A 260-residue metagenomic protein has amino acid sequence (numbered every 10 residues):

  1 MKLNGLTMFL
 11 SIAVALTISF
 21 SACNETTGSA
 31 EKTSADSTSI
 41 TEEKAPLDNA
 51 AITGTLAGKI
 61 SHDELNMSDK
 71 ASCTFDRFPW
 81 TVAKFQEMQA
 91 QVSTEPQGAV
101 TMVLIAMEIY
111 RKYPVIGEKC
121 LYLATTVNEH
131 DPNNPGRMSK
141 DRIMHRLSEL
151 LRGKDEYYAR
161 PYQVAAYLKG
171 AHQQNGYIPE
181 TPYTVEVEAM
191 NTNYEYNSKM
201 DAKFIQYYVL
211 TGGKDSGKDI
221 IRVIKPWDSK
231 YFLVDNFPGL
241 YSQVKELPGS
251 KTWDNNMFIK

Functional and structural regions predicted by a protein language model:
M1-L10: Bacterial N-terminal signal peptides that target proteins for export
S19-A22: C-terminal motif of bacterial Sec signal peptides marking the signal peptidase cleavage site
N24-T26: Bacterial signal peptide processing site
E43, L47, K84-P96, R111-P114 (+2 more regions): Intrinsically disordered, low-complexity regulatory regions of eukaryotic proteins
A51-Y167: Core segments of small alpha/beta cavity-forming domains
M138-T211: Surface-exposed, charged secondary-structure patches
Q206-Y208, D215-F258: Short beta-strand edge/turn micro-motifs at domain boundaries
